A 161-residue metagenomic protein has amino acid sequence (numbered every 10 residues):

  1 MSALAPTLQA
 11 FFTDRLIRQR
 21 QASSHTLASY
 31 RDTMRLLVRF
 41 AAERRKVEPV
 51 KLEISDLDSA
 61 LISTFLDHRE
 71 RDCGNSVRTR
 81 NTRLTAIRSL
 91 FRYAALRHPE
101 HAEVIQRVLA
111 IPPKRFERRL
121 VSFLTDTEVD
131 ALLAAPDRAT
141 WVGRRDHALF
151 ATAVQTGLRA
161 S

Functional and structural regions predicted by a protein language model:
M1-S161: Conserved catalytic core of the tyrosine transesterase superfamily
